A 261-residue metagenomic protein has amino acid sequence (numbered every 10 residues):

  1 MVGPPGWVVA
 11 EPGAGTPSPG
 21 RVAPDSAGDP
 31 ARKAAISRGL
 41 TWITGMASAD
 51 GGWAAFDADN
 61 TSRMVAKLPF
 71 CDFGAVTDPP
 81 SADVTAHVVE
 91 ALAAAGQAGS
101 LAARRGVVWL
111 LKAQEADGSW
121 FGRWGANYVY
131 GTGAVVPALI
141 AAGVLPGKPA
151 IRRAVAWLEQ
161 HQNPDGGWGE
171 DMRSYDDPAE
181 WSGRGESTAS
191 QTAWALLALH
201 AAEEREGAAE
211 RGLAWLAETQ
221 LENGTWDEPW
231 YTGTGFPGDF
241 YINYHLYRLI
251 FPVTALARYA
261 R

Functional and structural regions predicted by a protein language model:
M1-R261: Preference for long, amphipathic alpha-helical scaffolds in soluble/luminal domains and all-alpha bundles
